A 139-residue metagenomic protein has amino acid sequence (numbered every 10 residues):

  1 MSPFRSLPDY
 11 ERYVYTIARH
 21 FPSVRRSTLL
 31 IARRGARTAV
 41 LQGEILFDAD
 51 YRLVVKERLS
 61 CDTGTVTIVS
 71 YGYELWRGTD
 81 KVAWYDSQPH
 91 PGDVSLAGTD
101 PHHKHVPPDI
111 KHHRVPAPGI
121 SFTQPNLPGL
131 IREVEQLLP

Functional and structural regions predicted by a protein language model:
M1-V54, P108-P139: UBC/E2-like fold recognition across ubiquitin and ubiquitin-like conjugation systems, capturing catalytically active
P3-S6, G64-V66, G78: Short linear sequence motifs
L29-G35, L59-V66: Short linear motifs in intrinsically disordered
A39-V40, I68-S70: A short, compositionally biased
F47-L53, L59-T63, W76-V82, P91: Short, charged/polar surface micro-motifs in flexible loops or helix N-caps
V69-P125: An exposed acidic His-Trp-rich patch
